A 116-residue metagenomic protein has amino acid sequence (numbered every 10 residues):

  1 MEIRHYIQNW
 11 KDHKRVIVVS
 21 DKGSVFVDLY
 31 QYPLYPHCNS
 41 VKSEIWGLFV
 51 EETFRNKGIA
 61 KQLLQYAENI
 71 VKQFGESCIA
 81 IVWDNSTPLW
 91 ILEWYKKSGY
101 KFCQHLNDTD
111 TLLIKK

Functional and structural regions predicted by a protein language model:
M1-W46, I70: Acetyl-CoA-dependent GNAT
G47-R55, D84-N85: A short, internal acetyl-CoA/4′-phosphopantetheine-binding micro-motif in the GNAT/acyltransferase core
V50, N56-N69, K97: Conserved acetyl-CoA-binding loop-helix of GNAT-fold acetyltransferases
G75-E76: Short, high-confidence coil segments that cap the C-terminus of an alpha-helix and link into the following beta-strand
A80-L92, D110: Conserved beta-strand-loop-alpha-helix junction that forms the acyl-donor binding cleft
Y95-H105: Conserved acetyl-CoA-binding loop of GNAT-fold acetyltransferases
L113-K116: Short beta-strand-to-coil "C-cap" segments at the C-terminal boundary of structured domains/repeats, marking
